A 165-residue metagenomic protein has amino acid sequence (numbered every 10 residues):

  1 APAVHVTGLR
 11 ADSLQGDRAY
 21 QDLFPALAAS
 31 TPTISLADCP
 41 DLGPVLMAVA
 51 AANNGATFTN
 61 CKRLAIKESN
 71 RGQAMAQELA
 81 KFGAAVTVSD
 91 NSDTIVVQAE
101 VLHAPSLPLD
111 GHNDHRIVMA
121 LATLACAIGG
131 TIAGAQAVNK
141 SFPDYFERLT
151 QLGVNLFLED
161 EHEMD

Functional and structural regions predicted by a protein language model:
A1-D165: Short, structured segments at the rim of ligand-binding sites
